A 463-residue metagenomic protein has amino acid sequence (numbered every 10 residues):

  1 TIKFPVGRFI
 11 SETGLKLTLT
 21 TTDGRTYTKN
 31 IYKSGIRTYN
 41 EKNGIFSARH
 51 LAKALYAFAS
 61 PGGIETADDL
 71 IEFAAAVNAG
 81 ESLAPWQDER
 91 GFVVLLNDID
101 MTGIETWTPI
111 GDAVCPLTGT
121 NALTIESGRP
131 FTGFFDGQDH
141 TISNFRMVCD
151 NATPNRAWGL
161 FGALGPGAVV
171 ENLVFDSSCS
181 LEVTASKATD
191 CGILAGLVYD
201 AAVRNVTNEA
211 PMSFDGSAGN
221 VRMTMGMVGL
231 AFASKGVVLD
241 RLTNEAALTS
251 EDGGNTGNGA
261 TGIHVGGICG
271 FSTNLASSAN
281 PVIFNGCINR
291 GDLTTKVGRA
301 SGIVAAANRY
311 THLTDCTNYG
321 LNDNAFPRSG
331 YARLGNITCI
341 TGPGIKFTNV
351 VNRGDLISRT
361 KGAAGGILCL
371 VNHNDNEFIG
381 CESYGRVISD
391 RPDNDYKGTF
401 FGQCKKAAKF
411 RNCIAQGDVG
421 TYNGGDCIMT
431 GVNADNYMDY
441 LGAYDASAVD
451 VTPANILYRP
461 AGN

Functional and structural regions predicted by a protein language model:
T1-D23: Tryptophan-paired
S11-T13, R25, E89, V169: Short loop/turn segments at connectors of secondary-structure elements within structured domains
R25-I36: Edge beta-strands of extracellular beta-sandwich domains
I31, N40, I45-N463: Surface-exposed repetitive/solenoidal architectures
